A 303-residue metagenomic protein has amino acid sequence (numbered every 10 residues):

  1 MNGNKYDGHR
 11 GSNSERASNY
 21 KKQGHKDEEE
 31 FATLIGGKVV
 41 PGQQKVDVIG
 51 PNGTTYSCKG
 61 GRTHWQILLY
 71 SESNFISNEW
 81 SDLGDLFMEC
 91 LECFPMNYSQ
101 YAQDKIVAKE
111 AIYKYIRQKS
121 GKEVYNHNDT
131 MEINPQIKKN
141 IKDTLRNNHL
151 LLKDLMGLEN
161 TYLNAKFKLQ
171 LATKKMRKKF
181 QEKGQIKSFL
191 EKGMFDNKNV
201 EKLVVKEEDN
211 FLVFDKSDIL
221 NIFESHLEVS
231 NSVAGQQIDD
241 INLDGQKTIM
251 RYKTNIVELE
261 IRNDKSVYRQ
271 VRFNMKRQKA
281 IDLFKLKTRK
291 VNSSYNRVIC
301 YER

Functional and structural regions predicted by a protein language model:
M1-T54, C58-R303: Nucleic-acid endonuclease domains
